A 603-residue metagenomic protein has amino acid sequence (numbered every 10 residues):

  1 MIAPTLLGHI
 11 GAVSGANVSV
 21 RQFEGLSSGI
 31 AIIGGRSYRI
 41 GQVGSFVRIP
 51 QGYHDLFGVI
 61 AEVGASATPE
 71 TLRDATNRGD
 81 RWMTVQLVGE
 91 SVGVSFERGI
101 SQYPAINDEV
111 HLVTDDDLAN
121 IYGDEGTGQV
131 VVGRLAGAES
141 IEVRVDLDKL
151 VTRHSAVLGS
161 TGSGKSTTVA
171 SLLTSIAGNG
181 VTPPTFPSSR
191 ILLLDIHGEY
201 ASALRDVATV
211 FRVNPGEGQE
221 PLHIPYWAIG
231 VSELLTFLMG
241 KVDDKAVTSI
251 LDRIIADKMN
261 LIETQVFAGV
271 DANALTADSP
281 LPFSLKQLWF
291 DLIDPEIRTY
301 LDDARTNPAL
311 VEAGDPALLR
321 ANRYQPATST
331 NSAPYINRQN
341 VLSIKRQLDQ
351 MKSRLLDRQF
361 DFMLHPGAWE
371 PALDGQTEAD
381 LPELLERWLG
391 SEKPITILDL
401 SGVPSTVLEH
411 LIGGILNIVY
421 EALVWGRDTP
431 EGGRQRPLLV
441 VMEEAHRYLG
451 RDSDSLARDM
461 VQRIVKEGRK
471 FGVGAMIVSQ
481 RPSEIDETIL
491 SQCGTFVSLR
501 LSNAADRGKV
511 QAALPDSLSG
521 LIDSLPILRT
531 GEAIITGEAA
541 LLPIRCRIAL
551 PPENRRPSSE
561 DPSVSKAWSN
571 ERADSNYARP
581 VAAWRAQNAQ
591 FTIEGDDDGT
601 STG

Functional and structural regions predicted by a protein language model:
M1-G159, T167-T168, L172, G178-T182 (+3 more regions): Basic- and hydrophobic-enriched, low-structure N-terminal and domain-boundary segments that flank ATP-binding catalytic
Q129-N214, E487, I535, S565-A567 (+2 more regions): Glycine-rich phosphate-binding loop of nucleotide-binding enzymes
L194, M442, V478-S479: Hydrophobic residues in beta-strands of the RecA-like P-loop NTPase core, especially within AAA+ ATPase
G198-A208, W227-M460: P-loop NTPase motor domains
R212-G216, H223-A228, F496-A505: Conserved AAA+ ATPase "SRH/arginine-finger" region at the nucleotide-binding site
G240, A457, R463-R547: Conserved ATP-driven motor cores of ASCE-family P-loop NTPases powering translocation/secretion/packaging/pilus
V247-V270, D523-N554: Conserved AAA+ ATPase small/helical "lid" subdomain
D303, L310-A313, A317-A321, A327 (+1 more regions): Conserved P-loop NTPase motor module
